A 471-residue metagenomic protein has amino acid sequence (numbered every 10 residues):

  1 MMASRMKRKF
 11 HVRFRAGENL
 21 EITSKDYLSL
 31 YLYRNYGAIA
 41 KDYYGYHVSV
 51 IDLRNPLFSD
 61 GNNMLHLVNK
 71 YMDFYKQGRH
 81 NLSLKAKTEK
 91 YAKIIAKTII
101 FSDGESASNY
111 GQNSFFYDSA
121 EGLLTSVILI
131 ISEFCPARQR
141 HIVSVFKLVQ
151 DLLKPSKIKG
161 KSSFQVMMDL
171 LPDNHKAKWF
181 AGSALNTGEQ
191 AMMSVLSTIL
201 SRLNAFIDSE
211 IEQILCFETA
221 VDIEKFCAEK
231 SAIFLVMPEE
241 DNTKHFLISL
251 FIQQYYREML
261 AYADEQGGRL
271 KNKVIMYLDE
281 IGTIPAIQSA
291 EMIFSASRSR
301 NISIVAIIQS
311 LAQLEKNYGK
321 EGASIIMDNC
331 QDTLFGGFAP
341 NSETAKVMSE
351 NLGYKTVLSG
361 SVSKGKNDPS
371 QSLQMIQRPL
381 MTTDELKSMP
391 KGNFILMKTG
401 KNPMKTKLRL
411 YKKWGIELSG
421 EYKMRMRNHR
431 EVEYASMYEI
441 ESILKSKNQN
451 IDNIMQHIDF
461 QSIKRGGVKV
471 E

Functional and structural regions predicted by a protein language model:
M1-M2, M6: Methionine residue identity
R8-F10: Cationic, low-complexity basic patches in intrinsically disordered or flexible, solvent-exposed regions
L20-I22: Intrinsically disordered, low-complexity segments enriched in serine/threonine/proline/glycine and often basic
S24, L28-I302, N317-K320, D384-K405 (+2 more regions): P-loop NTPase motor domains
F294-I395: Conserved ATP-driven motor cores of ASCE-family P-loop NTPases powering translocation/secretion/packaging/pilus
R409: Short, surface-exposed polybasic-aromatic patches that bind anionic ligands, especially phosphate groups
